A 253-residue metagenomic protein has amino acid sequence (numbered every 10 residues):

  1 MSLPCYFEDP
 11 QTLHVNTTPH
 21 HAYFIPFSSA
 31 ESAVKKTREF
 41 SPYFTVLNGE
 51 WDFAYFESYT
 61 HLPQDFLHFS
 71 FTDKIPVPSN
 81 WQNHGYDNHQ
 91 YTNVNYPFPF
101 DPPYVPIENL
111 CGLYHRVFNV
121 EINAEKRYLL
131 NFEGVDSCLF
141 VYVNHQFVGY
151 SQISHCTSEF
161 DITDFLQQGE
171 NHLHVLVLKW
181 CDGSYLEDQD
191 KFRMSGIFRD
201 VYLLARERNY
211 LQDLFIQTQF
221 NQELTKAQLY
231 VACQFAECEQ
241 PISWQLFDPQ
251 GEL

Functional and structural regions predicted by a protein language model:
M1-N93, L176: Accessory carbohydrate-binding/adhesion or oligomerization-edge regions at the termini of glycan-active proteins
S2-L3, F7-T18, A33, T37-R38 (+5 more regions): Accessory beta-strand-rich segments of carbohydrate-active enzymes
S29, D52, N80-Q82, I197 (+2 more regions): Short capping/connector residues at structural and topological boundaries
F40-P42, P103-E108, Q219-L224: Short, solvent-exposed beta-strand/turn "edge" segments of beta-rich domains on protein surfaces
F66-S70, D190-F192, Q212-F220: Short intrinsically disordered coil segments
N93-P103: N-terminal glycine-rich cofactor-binding segment
R208-E237: Surface beta-strand/loop "capping" patches
